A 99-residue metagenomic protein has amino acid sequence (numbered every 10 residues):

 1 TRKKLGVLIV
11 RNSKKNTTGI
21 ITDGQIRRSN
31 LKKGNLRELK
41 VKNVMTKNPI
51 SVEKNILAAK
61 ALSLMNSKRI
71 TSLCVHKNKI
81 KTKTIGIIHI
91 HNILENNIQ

Functional and structural regions predicted by a protein language model:
T1-K3, L8-Q25, V44, M65 (+1 more regions): A glycine-centered beta-loop-beta connector
T1-K4, N30, S51-T71, V75-K79 (+1 more regions): The conserved cystathionine-beta-synthase
T17, N35, P49-V52, T84: Short N-terminal micro-motifs specific to bacterial/archaeal maturation and metal-cluster initiation sites
I20, E38, N55, A59: Electropositive phosphate-/nucleotide-binding environments in soluble metabolic enzymes
Q25-K40, H91-Q99: A short, polar/charged loop-to-alpha-helix boundary motif
E38-P49: Bateman (tandem CBS) regulatory domains
